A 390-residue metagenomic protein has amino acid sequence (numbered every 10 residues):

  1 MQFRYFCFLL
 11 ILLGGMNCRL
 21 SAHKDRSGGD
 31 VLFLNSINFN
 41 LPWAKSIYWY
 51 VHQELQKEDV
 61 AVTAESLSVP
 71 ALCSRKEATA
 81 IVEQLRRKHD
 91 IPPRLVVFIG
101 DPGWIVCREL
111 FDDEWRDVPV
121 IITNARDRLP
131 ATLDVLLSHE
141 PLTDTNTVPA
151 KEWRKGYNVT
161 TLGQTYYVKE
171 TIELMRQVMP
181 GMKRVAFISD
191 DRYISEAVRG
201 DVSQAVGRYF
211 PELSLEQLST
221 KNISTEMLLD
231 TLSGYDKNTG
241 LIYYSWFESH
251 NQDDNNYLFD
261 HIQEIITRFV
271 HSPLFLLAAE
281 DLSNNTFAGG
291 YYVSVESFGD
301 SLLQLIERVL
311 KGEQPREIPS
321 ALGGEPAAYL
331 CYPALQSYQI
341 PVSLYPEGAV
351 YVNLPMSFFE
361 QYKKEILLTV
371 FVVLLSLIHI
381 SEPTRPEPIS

Functional and structural regions predicted by a protein language model:
M1-F6: Bacterial N-terminal signal peptides that target proteins for export
C7-G15: Bacterial N-terminal signal peptides
C18-L377, S381: Short hydrophobic alpha-helices and adjacent helix-cap/hinge residues
E382, P386-I389: Single conserved hydrophobic/aromatic residue that forms the stacking wall/gate of nucleotide- or nucleobase-binding
